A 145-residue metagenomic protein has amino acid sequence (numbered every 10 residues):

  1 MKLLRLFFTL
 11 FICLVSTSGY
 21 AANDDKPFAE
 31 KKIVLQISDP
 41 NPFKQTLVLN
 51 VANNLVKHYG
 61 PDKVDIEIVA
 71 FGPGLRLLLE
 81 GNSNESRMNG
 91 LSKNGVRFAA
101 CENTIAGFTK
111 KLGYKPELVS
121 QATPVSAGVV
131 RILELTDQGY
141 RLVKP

Functional and structural regions predicted by a protein language model:
M1-R5: Positively charged n-region of N-terminal signal peptides that target proteins for export
F7-S16: Bacterial N-terminal signal peptides
Y20-P145: Secreted/extracellular ectodomain signature
